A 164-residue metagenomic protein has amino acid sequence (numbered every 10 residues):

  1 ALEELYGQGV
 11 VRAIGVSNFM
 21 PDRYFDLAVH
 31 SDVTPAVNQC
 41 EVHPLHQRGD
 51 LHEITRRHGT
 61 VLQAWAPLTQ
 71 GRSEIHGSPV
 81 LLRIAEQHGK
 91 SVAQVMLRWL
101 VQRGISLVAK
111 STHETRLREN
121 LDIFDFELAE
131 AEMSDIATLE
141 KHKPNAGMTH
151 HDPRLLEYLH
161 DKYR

Functional and structural regions predicted by a protein language model:
A1-R164: Beta/alpha (TIM)-barrel catalytic core signal, keyed to glycine-rich beta->alpha loops juxtaposed to Asp/Glu that bind
